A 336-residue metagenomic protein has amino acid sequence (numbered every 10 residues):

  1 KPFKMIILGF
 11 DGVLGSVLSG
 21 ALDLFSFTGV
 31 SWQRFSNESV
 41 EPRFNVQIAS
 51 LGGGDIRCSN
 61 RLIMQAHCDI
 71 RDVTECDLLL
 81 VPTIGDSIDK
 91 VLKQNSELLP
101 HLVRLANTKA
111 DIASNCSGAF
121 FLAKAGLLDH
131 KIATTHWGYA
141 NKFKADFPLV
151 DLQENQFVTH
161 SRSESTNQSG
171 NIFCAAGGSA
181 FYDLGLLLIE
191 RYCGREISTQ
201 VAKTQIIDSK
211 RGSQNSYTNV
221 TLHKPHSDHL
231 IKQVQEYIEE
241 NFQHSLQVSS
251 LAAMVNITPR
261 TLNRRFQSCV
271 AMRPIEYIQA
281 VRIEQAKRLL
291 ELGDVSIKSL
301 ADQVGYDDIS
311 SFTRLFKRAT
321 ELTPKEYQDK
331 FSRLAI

Functional and structural regions predicted by a protein language model:
K1-G12, D72-H244, S250, M254-T261 (+6 more regions): Active-site-adjacent pocket-lining segments in enzyme domains
V13-L18, D55-R57: Short N-terminal binding/cap micro-motifs at the start of the first secondary-structure element
L18-D23, N95: Short amphipathic alpha-helical segment that frequently serves as the phosphate-/nucleotide-binding helix
F27-F44: Short mixed-charge
N45-D55: NAD(P)-binding Rossmann-fold cofactor-contacting core
N45-Q47, I63, D151: Conserved beta-strand segments of alpha/beta enzyme cores
R57-E75: Glycine-rich, highly charged phosphate/nucleotide-binding loops
I278-I283: Generic hydrophobic, amphipathic alpha-helix propensity
